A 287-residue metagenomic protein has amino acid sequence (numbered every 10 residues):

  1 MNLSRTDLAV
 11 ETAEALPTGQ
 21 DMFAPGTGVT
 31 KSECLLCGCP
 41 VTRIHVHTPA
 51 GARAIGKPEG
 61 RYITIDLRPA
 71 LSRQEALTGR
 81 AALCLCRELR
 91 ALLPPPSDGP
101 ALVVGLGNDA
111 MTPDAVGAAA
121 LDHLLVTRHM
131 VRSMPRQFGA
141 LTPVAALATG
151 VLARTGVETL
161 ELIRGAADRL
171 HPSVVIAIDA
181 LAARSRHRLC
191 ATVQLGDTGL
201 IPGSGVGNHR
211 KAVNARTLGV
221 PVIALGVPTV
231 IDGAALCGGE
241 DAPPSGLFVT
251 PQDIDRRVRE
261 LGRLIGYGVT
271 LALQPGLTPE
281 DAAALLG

Functional and structural regions predicted by a protein language model:
M1-E59: N-terminal amphipathic/basic leader segments beginning at the initiator methionine
G51-P94: An N-terminal, well-structured beta->alpha segment
T64-R68, P100-M111, A146-G150: Short glycine-rich or small-residue beta-strand-to-loop segments that form or flank ligand, phosphate, metal/Fe-S
L106-D114, A153, A180-R184: Gly/Ser/Thr-rich loops at beta-strand to alpha-helix junctions that form or flank small-molecule/cofactor-binding
N108-T142, A146: Glycine-rich phosphate/diphosphate-binding loop of Rossmann-like nucleotide-binding domains
G139-A166: A structural-propensity feature for long, helix-poor, extended segments
L160-K211: Glycine-rich phosphate-binding loop
P221-G287: C-terminal functional extensions of proteins
